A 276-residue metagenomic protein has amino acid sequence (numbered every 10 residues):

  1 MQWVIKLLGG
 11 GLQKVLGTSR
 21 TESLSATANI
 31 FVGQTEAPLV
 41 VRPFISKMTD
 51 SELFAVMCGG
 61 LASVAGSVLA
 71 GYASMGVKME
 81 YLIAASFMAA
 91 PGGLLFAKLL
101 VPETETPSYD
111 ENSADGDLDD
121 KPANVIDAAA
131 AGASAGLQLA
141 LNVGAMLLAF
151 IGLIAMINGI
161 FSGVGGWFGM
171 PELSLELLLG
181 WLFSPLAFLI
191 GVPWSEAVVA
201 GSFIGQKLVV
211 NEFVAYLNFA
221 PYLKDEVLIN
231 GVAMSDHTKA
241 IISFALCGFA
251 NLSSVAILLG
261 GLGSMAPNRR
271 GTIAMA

Functional and structural regions predicted by a protein language model:
M1-T18: Hydrophobic alpha-helical hairpins/lids featuring a short glycine-rich hinge
Q13-S74, A200-A276: Alpha-helical membrane segments and immediately flanking helix-loop junctions that form or couple to the substrate/ion
V15, M48-S51, G132, G136-L147 (+1 more regions): Loop-to-transmembrane-helix entry motif
S23-L24, L118, P122, I126-A130 (+4 more regions): Alpha-helical membrane-protein architecture signal
A62-G71, S86-V101, M146-G159, F183-L186 (+1 more regions): Hydrophobic core segments of alpha-helical transmembrane domains in multi-pass membrane transport and ion-translocation
Y81-F96, A240-G248: Alpha-helical transmembrane segments
F87-L139: Long, contiguous bundles of hydrophobic transmembrane helices that form the permeation core of multi-pass
S134-G231: Transmembrane helical segments that form the transport core of multi-pass membrane transport proteins
